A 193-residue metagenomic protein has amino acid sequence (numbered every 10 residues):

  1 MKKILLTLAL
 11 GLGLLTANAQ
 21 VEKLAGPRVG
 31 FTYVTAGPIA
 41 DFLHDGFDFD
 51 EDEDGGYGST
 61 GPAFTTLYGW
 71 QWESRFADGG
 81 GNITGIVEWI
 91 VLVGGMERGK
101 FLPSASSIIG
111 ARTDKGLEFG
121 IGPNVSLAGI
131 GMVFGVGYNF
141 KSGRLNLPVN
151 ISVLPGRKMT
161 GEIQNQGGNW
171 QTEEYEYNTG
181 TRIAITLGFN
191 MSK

Functional and structural regions predicted by a protein language model:
M1-V21: Bacterial Sec-dependent N-terminal signal peptides
A9, P62, G79, G99 (+2 more regions): Generic marker of residues within folded, mature protein domains
A9-G13, G37, G80: Residues in flexible loops and secondary-structure boundaries
A9-G13, L67-S74, I130-M132, G168: Short amphipathic alpha-helical surface micro-motifs
Q20-L24, A77-G85, G99, G116 (+2 more regions): Short loop/turn motifs that connect adjacent beta-strands in outer-membrane beta-barrel proteins
L24, R28-G55, G120-K193: Outer-membrane beta-barrel translocator/channel fold
G58-V125: Gram-negative (and chloroplast) outer-membrane scaffold detector with strong preference for beta-barrel transmembrane
